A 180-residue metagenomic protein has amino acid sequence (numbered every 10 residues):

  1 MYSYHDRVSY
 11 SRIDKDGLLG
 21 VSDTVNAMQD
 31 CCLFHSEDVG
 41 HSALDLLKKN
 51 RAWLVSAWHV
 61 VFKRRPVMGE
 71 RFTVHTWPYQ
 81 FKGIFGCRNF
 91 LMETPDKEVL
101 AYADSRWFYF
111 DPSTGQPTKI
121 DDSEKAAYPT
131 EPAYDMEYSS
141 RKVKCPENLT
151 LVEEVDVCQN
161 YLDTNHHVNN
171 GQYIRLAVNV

Functional and structural regions predicted by a protein language model:
M1-H75, Y79-V180: Terminal targeting signals and extreme-terminal segments of soluble enzymes
